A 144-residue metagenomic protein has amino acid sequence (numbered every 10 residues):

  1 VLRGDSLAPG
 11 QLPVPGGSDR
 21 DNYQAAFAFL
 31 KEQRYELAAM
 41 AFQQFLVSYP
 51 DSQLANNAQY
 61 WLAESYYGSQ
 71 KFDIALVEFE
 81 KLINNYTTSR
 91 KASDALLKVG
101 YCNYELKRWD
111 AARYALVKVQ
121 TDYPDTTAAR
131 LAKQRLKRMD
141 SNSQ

Functional and structural regions predicted by a protein language model:
V1-L30, L37: Acidic, proline-/serine-/threonine-rich low-complexity intrinsically disordered segments
S48-L54, N84-K91, Q120-R130, Q144: Short solvent-exposed coil/turn linkers within tandem alpha-helical repeat scaffolds
